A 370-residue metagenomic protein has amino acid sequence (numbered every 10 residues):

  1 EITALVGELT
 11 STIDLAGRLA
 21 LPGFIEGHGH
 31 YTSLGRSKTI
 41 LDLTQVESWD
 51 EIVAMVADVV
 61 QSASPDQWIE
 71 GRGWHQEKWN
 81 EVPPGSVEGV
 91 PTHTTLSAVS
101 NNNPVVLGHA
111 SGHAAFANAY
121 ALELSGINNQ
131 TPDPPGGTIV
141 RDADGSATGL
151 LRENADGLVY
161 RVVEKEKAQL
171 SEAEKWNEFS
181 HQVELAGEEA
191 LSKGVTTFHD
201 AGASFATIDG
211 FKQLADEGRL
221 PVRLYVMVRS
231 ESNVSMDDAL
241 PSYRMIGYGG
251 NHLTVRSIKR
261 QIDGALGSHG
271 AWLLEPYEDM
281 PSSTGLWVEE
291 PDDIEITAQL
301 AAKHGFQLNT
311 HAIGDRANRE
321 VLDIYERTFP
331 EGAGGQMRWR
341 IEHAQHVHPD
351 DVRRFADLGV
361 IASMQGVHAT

Functional and structural regions predicted by a protein language model:
E1-P241, R256, R260-I313, A317 (+1 more regions): Divalent metal-binding segments
V53, T310, V321, G332-G334 (+1 more regions): Extended hydrophobic-aromatic, low-complexity segments
S62, L214-R223, M245-N251, K303-H304 (+2 more regions): Secondary-structure transition/capping motifs at alpha-helix termini and the adjoining loop/turn into the next element
T95, G210-Q213, E320, I324 (+1 more regions): A short acidic, amphipathic alpha-helical/loop segment
D292-I296, R319, D323, W339 (+2 more regions): Feature representing long, continuous alpha-helical segments
M337-H348: Aromatic- and carboxylate-enriched substrate-binding clefts and catalytic-loop regions of carbohydrate-active enzymes
H346-T370: Active-site-adjacent C-terminal substructures of enzyme catalytic domains
